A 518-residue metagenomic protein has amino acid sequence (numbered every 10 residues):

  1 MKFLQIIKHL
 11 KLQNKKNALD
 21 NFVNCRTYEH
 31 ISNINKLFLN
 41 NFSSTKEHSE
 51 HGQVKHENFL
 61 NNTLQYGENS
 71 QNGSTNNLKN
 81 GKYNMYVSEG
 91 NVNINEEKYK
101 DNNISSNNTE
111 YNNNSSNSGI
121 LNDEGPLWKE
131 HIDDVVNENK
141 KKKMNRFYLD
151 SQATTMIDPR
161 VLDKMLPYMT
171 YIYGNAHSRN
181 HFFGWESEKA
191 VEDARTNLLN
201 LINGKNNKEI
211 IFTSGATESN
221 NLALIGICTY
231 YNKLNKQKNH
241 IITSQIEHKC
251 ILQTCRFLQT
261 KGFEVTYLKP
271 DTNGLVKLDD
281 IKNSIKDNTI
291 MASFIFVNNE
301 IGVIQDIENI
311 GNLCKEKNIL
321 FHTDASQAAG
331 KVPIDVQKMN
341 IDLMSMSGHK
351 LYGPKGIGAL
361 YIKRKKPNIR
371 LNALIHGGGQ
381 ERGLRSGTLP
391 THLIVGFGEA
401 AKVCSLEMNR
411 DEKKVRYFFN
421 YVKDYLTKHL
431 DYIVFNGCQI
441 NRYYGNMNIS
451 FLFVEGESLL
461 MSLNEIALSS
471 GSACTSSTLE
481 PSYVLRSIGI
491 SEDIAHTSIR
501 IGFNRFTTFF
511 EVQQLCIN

Functional and structural regions predicted by a protein language model:
M1-G73, N77-G90: N-terminal mitochondrial targeting presequence
F3-K11, Y86, G119-N518: Pyridoxal 5′-phosphate
I7-K8, S32-N35, N95, S105 (+1 more regions): Residues marking helix boundaries in flexible regions
N21, N61, Q71, N77 (+6 more regions): A periodicity- and composition-biased signal for non-globular, repetitive helical segments
S74, S105-S106, N113-S118: Intrinsically disordered, low-complexity regions enriched in glycine and serine
